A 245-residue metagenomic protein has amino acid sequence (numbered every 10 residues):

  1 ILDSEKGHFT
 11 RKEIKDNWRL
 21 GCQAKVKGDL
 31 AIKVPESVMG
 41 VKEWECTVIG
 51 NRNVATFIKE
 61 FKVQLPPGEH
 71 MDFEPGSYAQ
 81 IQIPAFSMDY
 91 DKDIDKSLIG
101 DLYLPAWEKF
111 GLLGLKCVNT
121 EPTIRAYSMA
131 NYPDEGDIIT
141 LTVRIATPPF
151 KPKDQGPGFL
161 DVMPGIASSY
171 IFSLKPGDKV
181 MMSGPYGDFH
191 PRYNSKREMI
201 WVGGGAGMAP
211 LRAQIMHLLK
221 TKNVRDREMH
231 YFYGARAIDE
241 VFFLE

Functional and structural regions predicted by a protein language model:
I1-E5, T10-G28, P210: Local cysteine-cluster metal-coordination motifs and their immediate loop/turn environment, predominantly Fe-S cluster
L2-D3, K12, P35-A55: Short, low-complexity N-terminal leaders and the immediately following helix N-cap/first helix
I14, A24-V26, N53, F73 (+2 more regions): Hydrophobic beta-strand core residues of beta-sandwich domains
W18-M39, D178: Short, structured interface segments
K25-V34, P133-I138, S195: Ligand-binding loop in jelly-roll beta-barrel domains
P35-S37, P84, P185: Short, surface-exposed secondary-structure boundary micro-motifs
E43-P176, A235-A237: Ferredoxin-reductase
T147-E245: FNR/FR-type flavoprotein reductase catalytic core
